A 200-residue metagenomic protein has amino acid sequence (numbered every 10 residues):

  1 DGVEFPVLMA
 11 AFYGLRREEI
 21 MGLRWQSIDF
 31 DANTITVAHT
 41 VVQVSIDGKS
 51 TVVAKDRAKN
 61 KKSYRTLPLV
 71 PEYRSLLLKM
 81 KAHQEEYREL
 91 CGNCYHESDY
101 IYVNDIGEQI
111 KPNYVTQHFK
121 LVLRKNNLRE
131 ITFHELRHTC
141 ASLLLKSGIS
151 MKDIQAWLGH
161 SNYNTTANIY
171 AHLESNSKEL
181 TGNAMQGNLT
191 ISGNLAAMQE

Functional and structural regions predicted by a protein language model:
D1, A54-Y64, V103-P112, N127-E135 (+1 more regions): Short, contiguous acidic/charged loop-to-helix segments that flank catalytic cores in large enzymes
D1-L23, F30-D31, K62-Y64, C94-E97 (+1 more regions): Basic, Lys/Arg- and aromatic-enriched nucleic-acid-binding interface segment
G2-V3, R16, Y73, K111 (+4 more regions): Hydrophobic (often cysteine-bearing) scaffold residues that line and stabilize catalytic clefts of nucleotide/cofactor
L8, F12, E19, N113-Y114 (+3 more regions): C-terminal catalytic core of tyrosine-transesterase DNA break-rejoin enzymes
A32, Q43-Y64, P71-Y73, K79 (+3 more regions): C-terminal secondary-structure termini that scaffold catalytic or DNA-interacting sites
V41, L158-A184: Catalytic-site neighborhood detector that most strongly recognizes the C-terminal catalytic loop/helix of tyrosine
V70-L128: Active-site/catalytic core of tyrosine-dependent DNA strand-transfer enzymes
